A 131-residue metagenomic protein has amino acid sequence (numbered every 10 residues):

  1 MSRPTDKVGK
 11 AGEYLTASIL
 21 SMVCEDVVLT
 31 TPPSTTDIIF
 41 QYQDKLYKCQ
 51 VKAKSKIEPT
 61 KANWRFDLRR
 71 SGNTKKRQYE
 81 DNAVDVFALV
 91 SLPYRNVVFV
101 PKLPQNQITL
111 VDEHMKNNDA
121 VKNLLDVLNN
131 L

Functional and structural regions predicted by a protein language model:
M1-S34, F40-L131: Mixed-charge (Asp/Glu-Lys/Arg
